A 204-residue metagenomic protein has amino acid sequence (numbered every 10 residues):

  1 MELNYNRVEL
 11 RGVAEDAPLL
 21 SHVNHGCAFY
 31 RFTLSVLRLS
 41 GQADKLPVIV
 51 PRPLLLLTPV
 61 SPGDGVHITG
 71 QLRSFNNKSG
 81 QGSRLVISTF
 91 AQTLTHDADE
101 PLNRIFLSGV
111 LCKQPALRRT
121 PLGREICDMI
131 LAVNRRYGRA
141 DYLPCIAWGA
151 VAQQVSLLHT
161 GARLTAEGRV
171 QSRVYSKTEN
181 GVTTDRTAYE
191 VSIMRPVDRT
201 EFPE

Functional and structural regions predicted by a protein language model:
M1-E204: Single-stranded nucleic acid-binding surfaces, predominantly the OB-fold ssDNA-binding core
